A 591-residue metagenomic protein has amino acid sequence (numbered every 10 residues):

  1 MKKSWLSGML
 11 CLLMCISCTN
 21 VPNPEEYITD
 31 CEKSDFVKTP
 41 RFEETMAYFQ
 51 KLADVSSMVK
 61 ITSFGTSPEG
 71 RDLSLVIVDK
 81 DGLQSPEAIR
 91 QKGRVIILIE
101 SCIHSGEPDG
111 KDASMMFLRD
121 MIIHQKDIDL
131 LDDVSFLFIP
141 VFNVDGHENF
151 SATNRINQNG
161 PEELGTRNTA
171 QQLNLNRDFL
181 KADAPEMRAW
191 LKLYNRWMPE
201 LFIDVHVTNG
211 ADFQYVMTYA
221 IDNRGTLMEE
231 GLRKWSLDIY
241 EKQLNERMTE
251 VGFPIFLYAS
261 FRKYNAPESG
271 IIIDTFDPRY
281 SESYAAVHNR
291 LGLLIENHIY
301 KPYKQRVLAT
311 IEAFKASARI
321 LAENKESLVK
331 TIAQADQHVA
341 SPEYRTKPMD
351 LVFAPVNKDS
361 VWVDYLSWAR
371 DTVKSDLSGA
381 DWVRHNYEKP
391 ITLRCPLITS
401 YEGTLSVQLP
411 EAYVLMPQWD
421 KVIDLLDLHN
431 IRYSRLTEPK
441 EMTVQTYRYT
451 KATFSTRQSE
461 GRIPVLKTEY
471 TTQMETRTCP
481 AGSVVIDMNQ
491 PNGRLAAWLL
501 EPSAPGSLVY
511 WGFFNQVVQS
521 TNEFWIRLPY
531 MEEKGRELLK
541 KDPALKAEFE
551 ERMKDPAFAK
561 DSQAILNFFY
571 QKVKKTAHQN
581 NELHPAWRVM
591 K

Functional and structural regions predicted by a protein language model:
M1-L6: Bacterial N-terminal signal peptides that target proteins for export
M14-S17: C-terminal motif of bacterial Sec signal peptides marking the signal peptidase cleavage site
P22-V37, I99-S101, N174, L227 (+1 more regions): Acidic/histidine-rich, surface-exposed loop or edge segments in extracytoplasmic proteins
E43-I97, H124: Soluble metallo-hydrolase cores and metallopeptidase-like ectodomains found primarily in the secretory/periplasmic
Q91-E100, P108-P267, I273-F276: Active-site/substrate-binding loop(s) of hydrolase catalytic cores
F261-V444, R448-Y449: Hard-cation-handling environments
T372-I526, M531-K534: Feature captures C-terminal
N492-R494, L500-K591: Accessory, solvent-exposed terminal regions and/or long lumenal/extracellular loops of proteins
